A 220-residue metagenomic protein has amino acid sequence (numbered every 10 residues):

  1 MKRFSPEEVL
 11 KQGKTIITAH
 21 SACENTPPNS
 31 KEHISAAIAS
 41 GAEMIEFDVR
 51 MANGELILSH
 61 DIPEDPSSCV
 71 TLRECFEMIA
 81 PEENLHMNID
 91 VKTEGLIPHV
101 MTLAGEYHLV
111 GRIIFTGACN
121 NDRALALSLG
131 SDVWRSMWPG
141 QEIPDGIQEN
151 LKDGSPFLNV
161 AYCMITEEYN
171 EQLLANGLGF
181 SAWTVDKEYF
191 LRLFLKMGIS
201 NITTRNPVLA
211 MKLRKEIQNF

Functional and structural regions predicted by a protein language model:
M1-F220: Phosphate-group recognition and catalysis centered on beta-loop-alpha active-site segments
